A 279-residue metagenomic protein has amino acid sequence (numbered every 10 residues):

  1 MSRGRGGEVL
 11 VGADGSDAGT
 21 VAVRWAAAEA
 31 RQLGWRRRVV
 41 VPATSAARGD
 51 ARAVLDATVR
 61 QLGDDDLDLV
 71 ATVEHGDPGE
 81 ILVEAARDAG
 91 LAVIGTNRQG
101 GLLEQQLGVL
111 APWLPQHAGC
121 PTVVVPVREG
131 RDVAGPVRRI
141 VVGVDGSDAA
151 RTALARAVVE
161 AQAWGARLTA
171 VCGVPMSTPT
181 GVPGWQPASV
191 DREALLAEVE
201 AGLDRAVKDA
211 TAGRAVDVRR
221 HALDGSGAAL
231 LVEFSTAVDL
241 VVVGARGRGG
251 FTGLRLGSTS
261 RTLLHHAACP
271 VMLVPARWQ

Functional and structural regions predicted by a protein language model:
M1-G7, W185, V190, A194 (+3 more regions): Actinobacteria-biased recognition of intrinsically disordered, low-complexity terminal regions
M1-R5, A18, T44-G49, A53 (+4 more regions): Structural beta-alpha unit
S2-D50, R138-S189, L240: Small/aliphatic-rich secondary-structure junction motif
G34-W35, L67, L91, C120 (+3 more regions): Short glycine/serine/threonine/alanine-rich loop segments
R38-V40, V70-E74, V123, T169-V171 (+2 more regions): General small-molecule cofactor/ligand-binding pocket signal
A46, A188-A201: A short acidic, glycine-rich active-site loop that binds or catalyzes chemistry on phosphate/adenosine moieties
V93-T96, P121-R128, M272-P275: Short beta-strand elements of ligand-binding domains
I94-H117, G135-V137, L240-H266: Glycine-rich, Arg-bearing micro-motifs that act as flexible, cationic patches
